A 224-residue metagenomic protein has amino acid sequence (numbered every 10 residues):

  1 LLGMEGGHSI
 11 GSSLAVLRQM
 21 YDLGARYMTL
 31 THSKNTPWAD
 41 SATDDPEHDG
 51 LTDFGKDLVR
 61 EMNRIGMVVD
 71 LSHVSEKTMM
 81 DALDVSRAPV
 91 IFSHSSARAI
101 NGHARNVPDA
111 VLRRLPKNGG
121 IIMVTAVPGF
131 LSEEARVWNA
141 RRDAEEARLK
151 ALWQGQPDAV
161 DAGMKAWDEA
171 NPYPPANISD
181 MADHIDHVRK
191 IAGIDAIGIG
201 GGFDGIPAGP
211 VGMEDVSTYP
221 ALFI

Functional and structural regions predicted by a protein language model:
L1-Y27: Mid-domain alpha/beta scaffold segments of enzyme catalytic cores
G3-G7, S33-N35, M67, S72-M79 (+3 more regions): Active-site beta-loop-alpha junctions enriched in small/polar residues
S13-D22, D44-I91, A104-G120, D180-G198: Histidine/acidic residue-rich metal-binding segments in metalloenzymes
R26-S33, K117-A126, I197-I199: Non-cysteine beta-strand/loop elements that form the S-adenosyl-L-methionine
P108-A162: Aromatic-lined glycan-binding groove of carbohydrate-active enzymes
V124-G129, A192-E214: Short acidic/histidine-rich active-site segments
D168-S179, G205-M213: Outer-membrane beta-barrel pore domains
E214-I224: Mid-to-C-terminal alpha-helical segments outside catalytic/metal-binding sites
